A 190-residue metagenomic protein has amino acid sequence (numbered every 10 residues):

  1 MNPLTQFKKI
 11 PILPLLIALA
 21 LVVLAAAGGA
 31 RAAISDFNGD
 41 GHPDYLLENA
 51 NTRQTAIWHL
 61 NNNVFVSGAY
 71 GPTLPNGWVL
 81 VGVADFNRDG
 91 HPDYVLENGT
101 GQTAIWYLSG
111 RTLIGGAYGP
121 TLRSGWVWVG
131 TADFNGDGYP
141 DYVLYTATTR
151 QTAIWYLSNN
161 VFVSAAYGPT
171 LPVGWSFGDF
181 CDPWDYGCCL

Functional and structural regions predicted by a protein language model:
M1-A32: Sec-dependent, cleavable N-terminal signal peptides
G29-L190: Trp/Gly-enriched beta-strand/coil motifs that build multi-repeat beta-propeller-like domains and related W-rich binding
